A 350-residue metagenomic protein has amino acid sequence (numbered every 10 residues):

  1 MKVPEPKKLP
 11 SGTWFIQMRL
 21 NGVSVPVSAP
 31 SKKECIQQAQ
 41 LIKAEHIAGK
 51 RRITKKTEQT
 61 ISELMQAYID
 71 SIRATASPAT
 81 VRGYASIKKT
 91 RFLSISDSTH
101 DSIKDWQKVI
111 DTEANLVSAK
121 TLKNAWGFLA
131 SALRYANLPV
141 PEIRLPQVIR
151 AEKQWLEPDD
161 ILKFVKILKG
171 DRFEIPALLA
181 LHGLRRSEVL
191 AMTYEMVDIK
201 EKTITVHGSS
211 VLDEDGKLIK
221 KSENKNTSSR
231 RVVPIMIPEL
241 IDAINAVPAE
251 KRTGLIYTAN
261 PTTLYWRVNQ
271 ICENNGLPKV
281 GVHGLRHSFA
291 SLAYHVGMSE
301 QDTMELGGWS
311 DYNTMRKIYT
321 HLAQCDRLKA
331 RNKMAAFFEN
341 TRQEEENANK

Functional and structural regions predicted by a protein language model:
V3-P4, R91, S98-L145, A151 (+1 more regions): N-terminal DNA-binding recognition helix of tyrosine site-specific recombinases/integrases
L9-K108: N-terminal DNA-binding module of tyrosine recombinases/phage integrases
A119, P139-M192, K200, R286: Basic, Lys/Arg- and aromatic-enriched nucleic-acid-binding interface segment
K120, E174, L178-L181, E188 (+4 more regions): C-terminal catalytic core of tyrosine-transesterase DNA break-rejoin enzymes
Q147-I167, D213-M236, K251-R252: DNA breakage-rejoining catalytic core of tyrosine-based enzymes
W155, S210, E300, G307-K333: Catalytic-site neighborhood detector that most strongly recognizes the C-terminal catalytic loop/helix of tyrosine
E201, L212-E214, I219-R230, E239 (+1 more regions): C-terminal secondary-structure termini that scaffold catalytic or DNA-interacting sites
M236-P278: Active-site/catalytic core of tyrosine-dependent DNA strand-transfer enzymes
